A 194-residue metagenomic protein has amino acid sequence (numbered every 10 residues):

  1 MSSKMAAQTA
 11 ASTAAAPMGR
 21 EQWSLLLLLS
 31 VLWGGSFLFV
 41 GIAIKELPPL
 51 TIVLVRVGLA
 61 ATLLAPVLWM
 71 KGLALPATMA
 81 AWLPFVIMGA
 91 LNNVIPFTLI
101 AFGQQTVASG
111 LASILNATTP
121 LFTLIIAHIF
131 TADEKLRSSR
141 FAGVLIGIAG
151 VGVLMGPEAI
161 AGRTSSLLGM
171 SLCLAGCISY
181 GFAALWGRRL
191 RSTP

Functional and structural regions predicted by a protein language model:
S2-L54, F102, G162-R189: Glycine-/small-residue-enriched transmembrane alpha-helix faces in small-molecule transporters and effluxers
S24, L28, L54-L59, L83 (+6 more regions): Hydrophobic residues within alpha-helical transmembrane segments of multi-pass solute transporters/permease subunits
L32-V40, A65-N116, V153: Specific transmembrane alpha-helical segments of multi-pass solute transporters/efflux pumps, especially DMT/EamA
G34, G58-T62, I148, G181: Small-residue-rich packing faces within the transmembrane alpha-helices of Major Facilitator Superfamily
I42, P66-W69, F102, T106 (+2 more regions): Membrane-interface helix caps of multi-pass small-molecule transporters
P48-P49, A108, K135: A helix-boundary/kink motif common to multi-pass secondary transporters, especially Major Facilitator Superfamily
L63-L75, P120-L145: C-terminal transmembrane-helix exit sites in multi-pass transporters
L64, V86, I126, S138-E158 (+2 more regions): Hydrophobic transmembrane alpha-helices of multi-pass small-molecule transport proteins
